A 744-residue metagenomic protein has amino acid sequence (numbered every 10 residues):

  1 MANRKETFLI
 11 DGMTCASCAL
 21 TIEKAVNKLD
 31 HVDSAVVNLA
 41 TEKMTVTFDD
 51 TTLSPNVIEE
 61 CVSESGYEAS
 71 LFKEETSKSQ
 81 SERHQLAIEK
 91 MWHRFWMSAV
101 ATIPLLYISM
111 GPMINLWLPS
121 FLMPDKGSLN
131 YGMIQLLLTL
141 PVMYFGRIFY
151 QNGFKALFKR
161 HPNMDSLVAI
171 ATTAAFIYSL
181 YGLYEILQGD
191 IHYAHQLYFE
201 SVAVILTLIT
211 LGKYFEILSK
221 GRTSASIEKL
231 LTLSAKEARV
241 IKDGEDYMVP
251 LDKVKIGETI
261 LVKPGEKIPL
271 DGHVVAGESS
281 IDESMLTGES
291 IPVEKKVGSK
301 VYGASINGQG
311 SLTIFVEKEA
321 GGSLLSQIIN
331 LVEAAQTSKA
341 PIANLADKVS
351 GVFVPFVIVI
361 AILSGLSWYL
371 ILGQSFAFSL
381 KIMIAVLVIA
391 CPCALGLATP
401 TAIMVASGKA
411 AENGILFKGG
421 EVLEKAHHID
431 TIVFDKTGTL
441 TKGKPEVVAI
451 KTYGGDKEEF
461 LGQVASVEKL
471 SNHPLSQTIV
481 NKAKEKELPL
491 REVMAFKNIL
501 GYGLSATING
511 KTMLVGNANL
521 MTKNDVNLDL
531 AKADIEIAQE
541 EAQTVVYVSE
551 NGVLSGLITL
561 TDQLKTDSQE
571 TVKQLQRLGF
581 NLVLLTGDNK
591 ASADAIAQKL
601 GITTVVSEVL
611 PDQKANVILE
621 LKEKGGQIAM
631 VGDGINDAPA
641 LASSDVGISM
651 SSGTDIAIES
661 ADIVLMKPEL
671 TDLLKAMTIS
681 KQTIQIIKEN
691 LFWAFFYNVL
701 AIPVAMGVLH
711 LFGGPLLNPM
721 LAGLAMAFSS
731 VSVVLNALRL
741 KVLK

Functional and structural regions predicted by a protein language model:
M1-G132, K229, E245-D246, L325-S326 (+5 more regions): Flexible metal-binding regulatory segments at protein termini and peripheral loops
N3, L20, I508-G510, A542 (+1 more regions): Conserved ATP-binding TGD loop and adjacent catalytic N/P-domain core of P-type ATPases
D30-T52, N56, L197-F199, E228-G322 (+2 more regions): Conserved cytosolic catalytic loops of P-type ATPases
S79, A203-P264, K295, L345 (+3 more regions): Juxtamembrane coupling segments of multi-pass membrane pumps/enzymes
Q80-V100, N152-A175, I329-A361, M383 (+3 more regions): Soluble-to-membrane junctions at the N-terminal ends of transmembrane alpha-helices in multi-pass ion-transporting
K90-E237, K348, I450: Transmembrane helix-loop-helix hairpins at the membrane interface
H93, S305, D430-N472, Y502-V583 (+2 more regions): ATP-driven catalytic headpiece of P-type ATPases
I114-L129, F158, I177, K409 (+7 more regions): Membrane-embedded alpha-helical bundles of multi-pass transporters
